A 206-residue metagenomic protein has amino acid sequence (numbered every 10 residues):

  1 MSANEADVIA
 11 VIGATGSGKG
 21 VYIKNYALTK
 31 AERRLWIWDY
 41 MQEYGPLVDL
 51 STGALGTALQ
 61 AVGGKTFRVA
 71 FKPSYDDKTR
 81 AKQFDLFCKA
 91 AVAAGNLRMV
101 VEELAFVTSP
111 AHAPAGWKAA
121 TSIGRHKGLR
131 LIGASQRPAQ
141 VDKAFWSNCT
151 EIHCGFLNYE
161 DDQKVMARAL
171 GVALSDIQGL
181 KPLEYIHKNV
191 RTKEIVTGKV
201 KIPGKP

Functional and structural regions predicted by a protein language model:
S2-A14, Y22, A27, R33 (+3 more regions): P-loop NTPase motor core of the ASCE superfamily
A6, E32, G64-T66, N96: Short, high-confidence coil segments that cap the C-terminus of an alpha-helix and link into the following beta-strand
I9-A27, Y75-G171: Conserved P-loop NTPase motor cores
S17-G56: Walker A/P-loop NTP-binding active-site region of P-loop NTPases, recognizing the glycine-rich GxxxxGKT/S
E32-R33, T66, K127-L129, S147-T150 (+1 more regions): Short glycine-/polar-rich loops that comprise or flank the Walker A/P-loop and associated switch/sensor motifs
D39, F71, K82-Q83: Terminal domain-start segments
L59-K78: Conserved P-loop NTPase mechanochemical-coupling segment
